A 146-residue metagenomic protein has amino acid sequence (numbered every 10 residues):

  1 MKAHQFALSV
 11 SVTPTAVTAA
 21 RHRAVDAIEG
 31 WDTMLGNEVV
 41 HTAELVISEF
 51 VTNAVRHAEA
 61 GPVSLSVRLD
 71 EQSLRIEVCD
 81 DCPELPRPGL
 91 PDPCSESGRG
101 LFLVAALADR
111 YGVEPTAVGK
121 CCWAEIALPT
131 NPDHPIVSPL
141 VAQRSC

Functional and structural regions predicted by a protein language model:
M1-S11, V55-C146: Conserved beta-strand-loop-beta-strand hairpin that lines the nucleotide-binding pocket of ATP/GTP-utilizing enzymes
S9-T13, V17, D32, G36 (+1 more regions): Alpha-helix initiation/capping motif
D26-S48: Conserved short strand/loop->alpha-helix "switch" segment adjacent to the catalytic nucleotide/phosphoryl-transfer site
